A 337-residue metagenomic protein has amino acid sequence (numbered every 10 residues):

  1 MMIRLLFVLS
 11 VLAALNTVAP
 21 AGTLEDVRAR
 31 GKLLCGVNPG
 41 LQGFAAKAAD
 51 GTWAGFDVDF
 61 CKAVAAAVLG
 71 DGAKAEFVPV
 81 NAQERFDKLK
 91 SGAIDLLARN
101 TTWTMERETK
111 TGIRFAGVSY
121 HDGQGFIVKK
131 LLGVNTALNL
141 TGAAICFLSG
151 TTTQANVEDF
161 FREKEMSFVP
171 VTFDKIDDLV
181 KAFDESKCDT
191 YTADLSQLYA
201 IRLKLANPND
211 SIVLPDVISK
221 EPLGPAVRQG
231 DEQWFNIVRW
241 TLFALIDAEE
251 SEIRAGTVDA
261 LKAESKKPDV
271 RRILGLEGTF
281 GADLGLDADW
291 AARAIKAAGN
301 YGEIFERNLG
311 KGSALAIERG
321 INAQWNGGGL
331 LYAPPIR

Functional and structural regions predicted by a protein language model:
L5-L15: Sec-dependent N-terminal signal peptides
T17-A21: Sec/Tat signal peptide C-region and signal peptidase I cleavage site
G22-T23, R28-N100, L286, A298-Y301 (+2 more regions): Extracytoplasmic small-molecule ligand-binding "clamshell" domains of the periplasmic binding protein/Venus flytrap
R28-A29, A65-G70, K90-I94, L131 (+5 more regions): Sec-exported extracytoplasmic/periplasmic mature domains
L34-G43, W53-V68, T102, D122-D178: Bilobed "Venus flytrap"/periplasmic-binding protein-like clamshell domains and structurally analogous long
D59-K62, A66-V68, K130-V134, L138 (+7 more regions): Extended ligand-binding regions for polar small-molecule ligands
K62, A66, G70, K74-N139 (+3 more regions): Acidic, polar ligand-binding/catalytic clefts
R307-R337: Conserved C-terminal helix/tail region of periplasmic/extracytoplasmic solute-binding proteins
